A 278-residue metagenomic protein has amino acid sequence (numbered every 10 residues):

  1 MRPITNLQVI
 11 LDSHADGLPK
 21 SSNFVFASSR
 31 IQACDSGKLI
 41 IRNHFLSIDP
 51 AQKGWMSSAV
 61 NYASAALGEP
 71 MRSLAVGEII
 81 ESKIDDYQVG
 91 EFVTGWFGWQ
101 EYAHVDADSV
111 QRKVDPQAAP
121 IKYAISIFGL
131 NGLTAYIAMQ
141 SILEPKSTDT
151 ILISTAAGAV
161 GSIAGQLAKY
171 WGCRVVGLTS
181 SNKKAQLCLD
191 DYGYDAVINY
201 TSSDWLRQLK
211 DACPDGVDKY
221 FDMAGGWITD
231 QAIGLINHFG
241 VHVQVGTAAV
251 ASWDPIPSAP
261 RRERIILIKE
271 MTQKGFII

Functional and structural regions predicted by a protein language model:
R30-I48, M56-W99: Glycine-rich beta-strand-centered segment in the early N-terminal region that forms part of a ligand/cofactor-binding
S73-E78, V89-T155: NAD(P)H dinucleotide-binding glycine-rich loop of Rossmann-like/cofactor-binding domains, especially the beta1-alpha1
S82-D86, G177-L187, T201, W205 (+2 more regions): Short glycine/proline-centered loop/turn elements that form peptide/ligand docking sites
F92, T150, R174, G240-V241 (+1 more regions): Short glycine-centered segments of the SAM/dcSAM-binding site in methyltransferase folds
T94, L152, I198, D218-F221 (+1 more regions): N-terminal Rossmann-like NAD(P) cofactor-binding module of classical short-chain dehydrogenase/reductase
I125-S203: Mid-domain Rossmann-like dinucleotide-binding core that forms the NAD(H)/NADP(H) cofactor-binding site
D204-D215: Short amphipathic alpha-helix with an adjacent loop that forms part of the alpha/beta core around
W227-I278: Glycine-rich phosphate-binding loop and adjacent beta-alpha segment of Rossmann(oid) nucleotide-cofactor-binding
